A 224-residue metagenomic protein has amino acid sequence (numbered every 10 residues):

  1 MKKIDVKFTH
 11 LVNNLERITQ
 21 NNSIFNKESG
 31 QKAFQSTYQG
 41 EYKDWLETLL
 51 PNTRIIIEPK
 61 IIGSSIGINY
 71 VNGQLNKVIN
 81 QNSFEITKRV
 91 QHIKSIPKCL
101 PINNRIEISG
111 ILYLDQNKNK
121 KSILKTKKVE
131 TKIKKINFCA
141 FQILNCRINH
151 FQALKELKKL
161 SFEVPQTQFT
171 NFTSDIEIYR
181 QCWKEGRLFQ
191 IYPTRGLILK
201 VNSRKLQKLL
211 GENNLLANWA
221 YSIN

Functional and structural regions predicted by a protein language model:
M1-N224: RNA/tRNA-interacting regions in translation and RNA-turnover enzymes
